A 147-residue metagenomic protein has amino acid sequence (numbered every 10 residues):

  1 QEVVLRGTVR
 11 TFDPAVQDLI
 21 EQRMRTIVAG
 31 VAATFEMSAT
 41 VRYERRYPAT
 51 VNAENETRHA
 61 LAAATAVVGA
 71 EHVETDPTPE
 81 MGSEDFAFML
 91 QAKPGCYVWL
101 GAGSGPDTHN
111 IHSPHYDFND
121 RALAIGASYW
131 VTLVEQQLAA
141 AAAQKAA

Functional and structural regions predicted by a protein language model:
Q1-A147: Metal-dependent amide/peptide-bond hydrolase catalytic core, centered on the "pita-bread" metallohydrolase fold
